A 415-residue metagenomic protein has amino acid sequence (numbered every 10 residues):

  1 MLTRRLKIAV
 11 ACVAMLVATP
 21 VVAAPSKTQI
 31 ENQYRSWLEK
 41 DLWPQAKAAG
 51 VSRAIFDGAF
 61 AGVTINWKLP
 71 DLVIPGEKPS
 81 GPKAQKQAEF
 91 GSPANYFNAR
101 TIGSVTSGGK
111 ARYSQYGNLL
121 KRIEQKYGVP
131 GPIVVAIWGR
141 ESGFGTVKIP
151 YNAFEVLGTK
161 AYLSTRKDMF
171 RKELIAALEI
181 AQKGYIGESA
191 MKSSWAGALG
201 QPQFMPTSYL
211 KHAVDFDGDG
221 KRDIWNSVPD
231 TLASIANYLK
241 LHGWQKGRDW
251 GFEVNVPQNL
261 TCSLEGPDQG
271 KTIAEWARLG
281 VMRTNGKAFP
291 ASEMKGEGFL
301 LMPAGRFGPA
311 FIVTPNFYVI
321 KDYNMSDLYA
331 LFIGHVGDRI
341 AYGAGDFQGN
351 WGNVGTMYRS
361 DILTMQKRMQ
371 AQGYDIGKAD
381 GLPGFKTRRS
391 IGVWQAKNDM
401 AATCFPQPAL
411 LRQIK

Functional and structural regions predicted by a protein language model:
M1-V10: Bacterial N-terminal signal peptides that target proteins for export
A9-A18: Bacterial N-terminal signal peptides
P20, L163, A176-I180, L210 (+1 more regions): Cell-envelope/ECM-targeting effectors and their regulatory/trafficking segments
A24-E124: An acidic, Gly/Ser/Thr/Pro-rich helix-cap/linker signature
E39-F56, A61-K68, Q125-G128, G139-G143 (+10 more regions): Sec-exported extracytoplasmic/periplasmic mature domains
G50-F60, P130-A136, E188-S193, D219-D223 (+4 more regions): Surface-exposed patches in mature extracellular/periplasmic domains of secreted proteins
F56-G81, W138-S142, N152-F154, E253-N259 (+2 more regions): Acidic helix-start/capping segments at beta-turn-to-alpha-helix junctions
Q85-K240, W250-F252: Acidic/His-rich structured neighborhood in mature extracellular/periplasmic domains
